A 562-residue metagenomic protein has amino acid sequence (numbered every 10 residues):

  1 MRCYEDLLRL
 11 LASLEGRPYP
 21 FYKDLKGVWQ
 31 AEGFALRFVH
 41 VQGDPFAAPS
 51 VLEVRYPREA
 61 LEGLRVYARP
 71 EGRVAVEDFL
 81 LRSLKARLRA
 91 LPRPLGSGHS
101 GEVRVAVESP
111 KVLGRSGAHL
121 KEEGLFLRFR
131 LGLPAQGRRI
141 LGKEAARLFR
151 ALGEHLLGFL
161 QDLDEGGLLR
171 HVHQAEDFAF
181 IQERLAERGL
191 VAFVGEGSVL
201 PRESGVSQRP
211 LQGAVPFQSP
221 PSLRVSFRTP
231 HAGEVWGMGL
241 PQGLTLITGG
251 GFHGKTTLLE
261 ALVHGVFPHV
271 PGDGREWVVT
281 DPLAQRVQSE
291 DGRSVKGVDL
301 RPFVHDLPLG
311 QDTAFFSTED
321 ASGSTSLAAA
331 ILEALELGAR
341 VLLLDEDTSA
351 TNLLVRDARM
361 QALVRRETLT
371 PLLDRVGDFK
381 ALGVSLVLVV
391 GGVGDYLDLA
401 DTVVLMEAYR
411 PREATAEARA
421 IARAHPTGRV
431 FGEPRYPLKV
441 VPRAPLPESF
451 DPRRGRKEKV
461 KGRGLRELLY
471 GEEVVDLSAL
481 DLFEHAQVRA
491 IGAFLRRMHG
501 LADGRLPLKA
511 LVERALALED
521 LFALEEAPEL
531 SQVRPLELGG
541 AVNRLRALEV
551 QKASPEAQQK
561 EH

Functional and structural regions predicted by a protein language model:
M1-G189, L200, E549-P555, E561-H562: N-terminal accessory targeting/assembly segments
A60, A135, G197-V199, D291-S294 (+3 more regions): Conserved nucleotide-binding/hydrolysis micro-motifs of P-loop NTPases
P201-W236, P271, V279-A284, Q288-V295 (+1 more regions): N-terminal pre-Walker A segment at the start of P-loop NTPase domains
V235-F267: Glycine-rich phosphate-binding P-loop
F303-G323, V355-T370: Flexible beta-alpha connector loops of hexameric P-loop NTPases
S322-A334: Conserved alpha-helical scaffold flanking the Walker A/P-loop in AAA+ ATPase domains
A334-G383, G392-D398, T402-R419: Conserved P-loop NTPase nucleotide-binding/switch module
D378-A381, V389-H562: Conserved NTP phosphate-binding and transfer environment spanning the P-loop NTPase/kinase superfamily
